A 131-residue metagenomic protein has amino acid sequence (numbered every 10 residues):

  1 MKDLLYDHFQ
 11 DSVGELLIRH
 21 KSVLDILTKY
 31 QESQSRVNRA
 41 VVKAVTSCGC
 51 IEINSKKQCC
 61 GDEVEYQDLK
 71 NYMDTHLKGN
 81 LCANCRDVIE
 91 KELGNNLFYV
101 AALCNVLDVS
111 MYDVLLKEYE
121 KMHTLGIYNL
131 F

Functional and structural regions predicted by a protein language model:
M1-L93, L97-F131: Flexible "arm" and connector segments at domain edges
